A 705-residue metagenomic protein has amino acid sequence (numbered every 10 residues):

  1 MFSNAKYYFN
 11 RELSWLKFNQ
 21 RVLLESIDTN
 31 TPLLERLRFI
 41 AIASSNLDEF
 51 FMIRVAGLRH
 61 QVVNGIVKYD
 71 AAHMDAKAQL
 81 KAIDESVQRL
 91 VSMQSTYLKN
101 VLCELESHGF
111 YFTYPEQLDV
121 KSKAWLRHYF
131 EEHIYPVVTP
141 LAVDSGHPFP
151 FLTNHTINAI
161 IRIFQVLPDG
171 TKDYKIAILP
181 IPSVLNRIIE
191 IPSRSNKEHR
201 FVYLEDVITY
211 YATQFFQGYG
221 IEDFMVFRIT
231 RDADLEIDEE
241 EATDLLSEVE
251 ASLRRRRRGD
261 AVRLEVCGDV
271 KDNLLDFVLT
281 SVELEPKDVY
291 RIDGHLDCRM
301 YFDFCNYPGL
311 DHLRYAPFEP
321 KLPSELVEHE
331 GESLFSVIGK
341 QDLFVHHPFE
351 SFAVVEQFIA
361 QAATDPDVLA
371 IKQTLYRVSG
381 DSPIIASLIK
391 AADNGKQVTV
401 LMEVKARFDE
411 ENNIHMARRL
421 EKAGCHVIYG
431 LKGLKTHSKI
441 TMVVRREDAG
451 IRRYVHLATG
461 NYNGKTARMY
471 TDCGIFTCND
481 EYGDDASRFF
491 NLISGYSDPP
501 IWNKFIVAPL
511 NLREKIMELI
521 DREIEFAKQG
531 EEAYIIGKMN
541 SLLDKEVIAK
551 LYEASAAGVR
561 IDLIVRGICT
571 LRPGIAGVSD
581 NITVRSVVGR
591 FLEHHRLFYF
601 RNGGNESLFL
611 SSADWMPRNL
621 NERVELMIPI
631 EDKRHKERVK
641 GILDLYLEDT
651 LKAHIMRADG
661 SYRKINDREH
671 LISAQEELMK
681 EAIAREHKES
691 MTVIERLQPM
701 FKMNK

Functional and structural regions predicted by a protein language model:
M1-I535, E553, A557, C569-K705: N-terminal localization/anchoring segments of enzymes in phospholipid and broader phosphate metabolism
N540: Cofactor-pocket helix-loop regions in the catalytic cores of large enzyme subunits
K545-I548, Y552: Glycine/threonine-rich ATP-lid/beta-loop region of ATP-binding domains
R560-I564: Hydrophobic alpha/beta core scaffold segments
